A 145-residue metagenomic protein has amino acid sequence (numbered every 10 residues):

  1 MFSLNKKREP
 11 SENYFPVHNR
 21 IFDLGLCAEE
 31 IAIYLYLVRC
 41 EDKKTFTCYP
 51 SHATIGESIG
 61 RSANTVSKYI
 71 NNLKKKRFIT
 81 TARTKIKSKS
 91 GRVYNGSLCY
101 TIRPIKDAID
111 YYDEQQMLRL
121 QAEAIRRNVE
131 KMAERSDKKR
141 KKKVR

Functional and structural regions predicted by a protein language model:
M1-T65, V93: Short recognition helix of helix-turn-helix/winged-helix DNA-binding domains
A63-S136: Winged-helix/helix-turn-helix nucleic-acid-interaction surface
D137-R145: Short acidic DE-rich linear segments
